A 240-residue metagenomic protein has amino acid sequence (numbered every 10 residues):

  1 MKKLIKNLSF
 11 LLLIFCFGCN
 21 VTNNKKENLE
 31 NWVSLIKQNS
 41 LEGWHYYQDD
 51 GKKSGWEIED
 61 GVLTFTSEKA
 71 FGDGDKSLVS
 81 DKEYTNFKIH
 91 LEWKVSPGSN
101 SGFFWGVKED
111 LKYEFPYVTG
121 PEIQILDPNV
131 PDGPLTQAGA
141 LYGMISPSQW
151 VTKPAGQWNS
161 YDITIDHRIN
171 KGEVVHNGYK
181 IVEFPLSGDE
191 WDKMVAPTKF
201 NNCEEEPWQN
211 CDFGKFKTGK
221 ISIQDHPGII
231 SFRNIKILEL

Functional and structural regions predicted by a protein language model:
M1-E27: Bacterial Sec-dependent N-terminal signal peptides
C19-L240: Carbohydrate-interacting regions of secretory-pathway proteins
